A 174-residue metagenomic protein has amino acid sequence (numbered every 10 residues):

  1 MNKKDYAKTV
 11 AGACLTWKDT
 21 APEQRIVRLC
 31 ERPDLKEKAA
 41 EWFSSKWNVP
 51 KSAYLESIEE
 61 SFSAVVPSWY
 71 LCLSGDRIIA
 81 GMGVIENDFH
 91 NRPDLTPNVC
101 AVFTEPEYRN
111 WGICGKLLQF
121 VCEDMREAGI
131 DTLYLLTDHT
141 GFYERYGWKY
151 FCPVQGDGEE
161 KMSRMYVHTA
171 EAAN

Functional and structural regions predicted by a protein language model:
M1-D34, A172-N174: Conserved N-terminal entry element of GNAT/NAT acetyltransferase domains
K46-S74, I79: Active-site rim helix/loop that mediates acceptor-substrate recognition in acyltransferases
P67, E160-M165: Short hydrophobic/aromatic beta-strand or adjacent loop that forms the aromatic wall/cage of a ligand/substrate-binding
L71, R77-N87, N98, F103: Conserved beta-strand in the GNAT
N87-V99, R109, D157: A conserved beta-turn-beta hairpin within the catalytic core of GNAT-like acetyltransferases that forms part
T104, N110-E123: Conserved acetyl-CoA-binding loop-helix of GNAT-fold acetyltransferases
E127, D131, T137-M162: Conserved active-site alpha-helix within GNAT-family acetyltransferase domains
